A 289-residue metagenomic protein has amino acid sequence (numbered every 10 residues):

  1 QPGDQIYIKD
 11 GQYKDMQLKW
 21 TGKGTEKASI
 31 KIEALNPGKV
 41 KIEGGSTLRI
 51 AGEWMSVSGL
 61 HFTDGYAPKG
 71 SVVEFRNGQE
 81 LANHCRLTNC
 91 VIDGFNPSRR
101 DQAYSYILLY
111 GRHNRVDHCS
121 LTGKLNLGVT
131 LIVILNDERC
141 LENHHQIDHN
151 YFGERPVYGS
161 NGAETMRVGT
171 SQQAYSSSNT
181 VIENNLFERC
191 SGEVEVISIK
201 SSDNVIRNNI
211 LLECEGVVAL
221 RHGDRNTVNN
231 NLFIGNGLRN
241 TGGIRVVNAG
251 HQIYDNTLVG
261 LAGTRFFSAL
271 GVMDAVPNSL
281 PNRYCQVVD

Functional and structural regions predicted by a protein language model:
P2-K41, L48-G59, E80-C85: Beta-solenoid repeat scaffold
Q17-L18, G44-R49, T63-C85, D93-D289: Glycine- and acidic/polar-rich repeat regions and solenoidal domains
